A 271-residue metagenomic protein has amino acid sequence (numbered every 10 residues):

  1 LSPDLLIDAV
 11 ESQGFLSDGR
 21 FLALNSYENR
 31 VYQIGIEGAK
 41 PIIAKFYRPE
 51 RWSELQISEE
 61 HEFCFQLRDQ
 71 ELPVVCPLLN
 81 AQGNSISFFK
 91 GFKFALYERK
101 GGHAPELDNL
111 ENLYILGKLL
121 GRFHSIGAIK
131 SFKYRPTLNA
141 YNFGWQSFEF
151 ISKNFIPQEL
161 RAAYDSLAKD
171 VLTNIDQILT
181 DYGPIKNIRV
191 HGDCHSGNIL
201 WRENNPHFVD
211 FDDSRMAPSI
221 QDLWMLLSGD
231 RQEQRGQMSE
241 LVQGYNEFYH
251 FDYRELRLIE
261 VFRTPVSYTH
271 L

Functional and structural regions predicted by a protein language model:
L1-G14: Juxta-kinase regulatory segment immediately upstream of eukaryotic protein kinase catalytic domains
F15-R20: Conserved N-terminal boundary motif of the eukaryotic protein kinase catalytic domain
L22-L24: Protein kinase glycine-rich loop
E28-A39, I43-A44, P77, I175-L223: Active-site acidic catalytic loop and adjacent metal/ATP-binding pocket of ATP-dependent phosphoryl transfer enzymes
E37-S131: ATP-binding pocket architecture of kinase catalytic cores
E106-A163, N187: A cross-family kinase active-site recognition segment
W201-E255: Active-site Asp-x-Gly
T269-H270: Conserved small/polar residues in nucleotide/adenosyl-binding loops
